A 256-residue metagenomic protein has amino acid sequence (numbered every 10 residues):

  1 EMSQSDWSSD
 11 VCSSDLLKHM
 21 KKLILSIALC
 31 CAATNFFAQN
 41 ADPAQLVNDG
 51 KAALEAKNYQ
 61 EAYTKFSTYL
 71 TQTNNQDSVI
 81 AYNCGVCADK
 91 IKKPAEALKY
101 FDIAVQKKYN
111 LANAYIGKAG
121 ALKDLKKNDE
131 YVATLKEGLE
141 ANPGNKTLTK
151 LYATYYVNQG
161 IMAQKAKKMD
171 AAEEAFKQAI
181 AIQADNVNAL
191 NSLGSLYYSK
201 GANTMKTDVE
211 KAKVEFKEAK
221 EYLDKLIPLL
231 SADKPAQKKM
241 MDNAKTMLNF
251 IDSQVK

Functional and structural regions predicted by a protein language model:
E1-D15: Single conserved hydrophobic/aromatic residue that forms the stacking wall/gate of nucleotide- or nucleobase-binding
K21, L25, F36-Y82, K90 (+1 more regions): N-terminal leader/linker segments that initiate helical-solenoid repeat arrays
E55-A56, C87-I91, D124-L125, N158 (+6 more regions): Register position in tetratricopeptide repeats
N74-N75, Y109, P143, A184 (+1 more regions): Short coil turns that delineate tetratricopeptide repeat
V79-N83, G117, L151-T154, N158 (+3 more regions): Canonical tetratricopeptide repeat
D170, Y198-Y222, L229: Short coil/linker segments at helix-helix boundaries
